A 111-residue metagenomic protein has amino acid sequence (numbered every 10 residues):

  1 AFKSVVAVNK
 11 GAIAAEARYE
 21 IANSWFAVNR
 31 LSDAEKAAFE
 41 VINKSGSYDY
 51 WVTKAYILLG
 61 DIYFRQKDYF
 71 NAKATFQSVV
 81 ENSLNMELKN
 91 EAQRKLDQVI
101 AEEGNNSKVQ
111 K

Functional and structural regions predicted by a protein language model:
A1-K111: Acidic, polar-rich low-complexity tracts and alpha-helical solenoid repeat scaffolds
